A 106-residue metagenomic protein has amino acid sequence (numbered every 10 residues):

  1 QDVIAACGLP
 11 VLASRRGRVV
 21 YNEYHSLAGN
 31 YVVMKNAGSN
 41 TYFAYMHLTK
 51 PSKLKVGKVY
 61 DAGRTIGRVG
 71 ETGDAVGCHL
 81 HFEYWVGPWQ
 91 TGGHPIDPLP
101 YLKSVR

Functional and structural regions predicted by a protein language model:
Q1-R15: Short glycine/threonine/proline-enriched tight-turn/helix- or strand-capping micro-motif at secondary-structure
D2, V33, A44-H47, R68 (+1 more regions): Conserved beta-strand positions that form and line the central face of beta-propeller blades
V3, Y31-M34, Y60-G73: Short hydrophobic beta/alpha edge segments that flank linear recognition/processing sites
I4, K53-R64, E83-R106: Acidic, glycine-rich catalytic/binding loops that coordinate metals and/or anionic ligands
G8, T49, V56: Active-site substrate-binding loop(s) of clan PA
G8-L9, Y24-H25, A37-G38, E71-D74 (+1 more regions): Short polar/acidic secondary-structure junctions
V11, G17-V19, L54-V69: A structural signal for short beta-strand/turn segments enriched in small hydrophobics and glycine
A13-S52, C78-E83: Zn2+-dependent peptidoglycan hydrolase active-site motif and core
